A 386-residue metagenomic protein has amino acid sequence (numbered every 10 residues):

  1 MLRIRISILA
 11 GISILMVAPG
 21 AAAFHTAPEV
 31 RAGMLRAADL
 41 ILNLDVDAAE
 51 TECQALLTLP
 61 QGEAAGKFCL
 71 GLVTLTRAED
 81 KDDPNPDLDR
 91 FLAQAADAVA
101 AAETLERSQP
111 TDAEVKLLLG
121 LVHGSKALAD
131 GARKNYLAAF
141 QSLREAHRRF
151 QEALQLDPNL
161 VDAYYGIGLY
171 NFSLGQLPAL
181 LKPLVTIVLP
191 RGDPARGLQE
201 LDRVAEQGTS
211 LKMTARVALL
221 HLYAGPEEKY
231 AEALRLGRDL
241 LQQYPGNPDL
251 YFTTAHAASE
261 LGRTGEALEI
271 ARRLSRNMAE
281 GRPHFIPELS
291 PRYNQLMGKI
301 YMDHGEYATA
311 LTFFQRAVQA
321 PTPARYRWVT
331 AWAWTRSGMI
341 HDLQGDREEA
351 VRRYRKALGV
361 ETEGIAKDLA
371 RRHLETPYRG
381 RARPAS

Functional and structural regions predicted by a protein language model:
F24-A32, L40-C53, L70-N159, Y164-G225 (+1 more regions): Short coil/linker segments at helix-helix boundaries
L35, C69, T76, L118 (+9 more regions): "A position-specific structural signal for the A-helix of alpha-solenoid helical repeats
T58, A100, H147-R148, Q155 (+6 more regions): Amphipathic alpha-helical segments of tetratricopeptide repeats
E63, D112, L160, L211-K212 (+4 more regions): Residue-level recognition of tetratricopeptide repeat
G66, V115, A163, T214-A215 (+6 more regions): TPR alpha-solenoid repeat register
T76-D87, A127-L128, L174-P183, P226-A231 (+4 more regions): Alpha-helical linker/edge segments of TPR/alpha-solenoid repeat scaffolds and analogous pre-/post-domain helices
D97, F140-R148, R191-Q199, E227-R235 (+3 more regions): Structural signature of tandem alpha-helical TPR/SEL1-like repeats, specifically the intra-repeat loop/turn
H147, Q151, L189-Q199, L274-R276 (+3 more regions): TPR/TPR-like (Sel1-like) alpha-helical repeat modules
